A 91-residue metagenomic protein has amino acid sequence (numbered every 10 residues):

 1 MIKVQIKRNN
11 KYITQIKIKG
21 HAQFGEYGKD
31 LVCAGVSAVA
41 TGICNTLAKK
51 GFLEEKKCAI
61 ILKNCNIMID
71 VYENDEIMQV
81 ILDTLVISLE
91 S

Functional and structural regions predicted by a protein language model:
M1-L31, T41-S91: N-terminal intrinsically disordered, cationic/polar leader segments that include organellar targeting peptides
A38: Phosphate-binding glycine-rich loops of NTP-binding sites
